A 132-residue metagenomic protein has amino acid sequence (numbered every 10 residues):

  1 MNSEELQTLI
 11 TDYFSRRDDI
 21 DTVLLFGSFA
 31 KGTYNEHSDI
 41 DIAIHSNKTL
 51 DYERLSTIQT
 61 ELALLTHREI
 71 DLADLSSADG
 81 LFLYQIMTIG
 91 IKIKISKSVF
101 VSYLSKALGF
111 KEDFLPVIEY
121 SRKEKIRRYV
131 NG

Functional and structural regions predicted by a protein language model:
M1-T22, K31-G32, N47-G132: Catalytic core of pol beta-like nucleotidyltransferases
F26-S38: Short edge beta-strands and adjacent turn/loop segments
D39-D41, D71: Acidic active-site catalytic centers that drive phospho-/nucleotidyl reactions and related ester hydrolyses
A43-H45: Short hydrophobic/aromatic beta-strand micro-patches that form the beta-sheet surface supporting nucleotide- or nucleic
